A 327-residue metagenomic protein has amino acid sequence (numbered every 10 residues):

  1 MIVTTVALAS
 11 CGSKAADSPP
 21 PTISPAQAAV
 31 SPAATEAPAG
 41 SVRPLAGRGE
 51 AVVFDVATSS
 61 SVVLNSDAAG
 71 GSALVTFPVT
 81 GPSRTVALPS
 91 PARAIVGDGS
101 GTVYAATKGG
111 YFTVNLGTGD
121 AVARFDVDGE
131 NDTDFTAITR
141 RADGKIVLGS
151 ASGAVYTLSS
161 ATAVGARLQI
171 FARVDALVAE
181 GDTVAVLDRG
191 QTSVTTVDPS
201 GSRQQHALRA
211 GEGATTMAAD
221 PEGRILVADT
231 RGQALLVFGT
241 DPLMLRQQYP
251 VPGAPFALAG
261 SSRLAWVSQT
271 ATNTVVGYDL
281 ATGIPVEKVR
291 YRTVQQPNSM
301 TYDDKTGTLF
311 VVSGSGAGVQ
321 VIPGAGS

Functional and structural regions predicted by a protein language model:
M1-V3: Sec-dependent N-terminal signal peptides
V6, C11-S327: Predominantly soluble domains enriched in secretory-pathway, periplasmic, or organellar proteins
